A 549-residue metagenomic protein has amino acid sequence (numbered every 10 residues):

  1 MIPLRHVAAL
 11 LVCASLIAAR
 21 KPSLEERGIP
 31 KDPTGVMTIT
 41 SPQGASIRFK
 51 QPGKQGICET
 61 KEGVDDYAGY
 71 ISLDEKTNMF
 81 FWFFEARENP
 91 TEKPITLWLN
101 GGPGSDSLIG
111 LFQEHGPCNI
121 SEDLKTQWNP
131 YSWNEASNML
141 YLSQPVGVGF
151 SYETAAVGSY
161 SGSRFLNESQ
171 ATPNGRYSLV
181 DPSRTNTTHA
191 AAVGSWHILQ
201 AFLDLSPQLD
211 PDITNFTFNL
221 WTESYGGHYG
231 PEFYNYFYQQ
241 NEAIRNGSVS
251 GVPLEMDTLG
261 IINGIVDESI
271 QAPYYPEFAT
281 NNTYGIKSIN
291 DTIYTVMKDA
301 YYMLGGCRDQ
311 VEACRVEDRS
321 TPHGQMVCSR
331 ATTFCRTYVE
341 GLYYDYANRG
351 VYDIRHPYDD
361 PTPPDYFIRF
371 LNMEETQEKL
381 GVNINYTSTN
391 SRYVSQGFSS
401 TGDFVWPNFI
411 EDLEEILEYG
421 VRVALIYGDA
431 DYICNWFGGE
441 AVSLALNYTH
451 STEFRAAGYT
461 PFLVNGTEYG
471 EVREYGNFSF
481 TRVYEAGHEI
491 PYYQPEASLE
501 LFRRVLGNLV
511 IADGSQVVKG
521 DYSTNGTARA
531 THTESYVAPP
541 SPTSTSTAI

Functional and structural regions predicted by a protein language model:
M1-S23, I549: Fungal secretory targeting signals
R20-G44, R48, P52-G56, P103-Q113 (+16 more regions): Accessory cap/linker subdomain of secreted extracellular hydrolases
D65-Y70, E75-R87: A short loop-to-beta-strand scaffold at the N-terminal edge of the catalytic core in hydrolase folds
E92-G101: Short beta-strand element of the alpha/beta-hydrolase
S143, T222, G226, G230: Gly/Ala-rich beta-loop-alpha elbow adjacent to hydrolase catalytic centers
Q208-Y225: Alpha/beta-hydrolase fold nucleophile elbow
G227-E242, L259: Short glycine-enriched nucleophile-adjacent loop and the immediately C-terminal alpha-helix near the catalytic center
I384, S388-N390, S443-S479: Catalytic lobes of large eukaryotic enzymes
